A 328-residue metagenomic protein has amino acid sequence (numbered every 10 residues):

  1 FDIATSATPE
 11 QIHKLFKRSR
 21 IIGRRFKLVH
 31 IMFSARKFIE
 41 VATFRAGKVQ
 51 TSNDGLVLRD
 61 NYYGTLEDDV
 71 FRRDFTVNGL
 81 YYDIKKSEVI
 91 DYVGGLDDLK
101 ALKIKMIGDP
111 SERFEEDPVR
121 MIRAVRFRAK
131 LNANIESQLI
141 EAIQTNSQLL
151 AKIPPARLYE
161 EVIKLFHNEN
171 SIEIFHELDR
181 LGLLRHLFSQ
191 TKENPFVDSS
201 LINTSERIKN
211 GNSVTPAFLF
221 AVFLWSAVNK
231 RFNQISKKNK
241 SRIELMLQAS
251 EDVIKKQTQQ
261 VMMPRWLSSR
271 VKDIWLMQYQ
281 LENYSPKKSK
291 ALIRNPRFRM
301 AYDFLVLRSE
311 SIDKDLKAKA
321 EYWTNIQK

Functional and structural regions predicted by a protein language model:
F1-K328: Catalytic cores of the polymerase beta-like nucleotidyltransferase superfamily and closely associated nucleotide
